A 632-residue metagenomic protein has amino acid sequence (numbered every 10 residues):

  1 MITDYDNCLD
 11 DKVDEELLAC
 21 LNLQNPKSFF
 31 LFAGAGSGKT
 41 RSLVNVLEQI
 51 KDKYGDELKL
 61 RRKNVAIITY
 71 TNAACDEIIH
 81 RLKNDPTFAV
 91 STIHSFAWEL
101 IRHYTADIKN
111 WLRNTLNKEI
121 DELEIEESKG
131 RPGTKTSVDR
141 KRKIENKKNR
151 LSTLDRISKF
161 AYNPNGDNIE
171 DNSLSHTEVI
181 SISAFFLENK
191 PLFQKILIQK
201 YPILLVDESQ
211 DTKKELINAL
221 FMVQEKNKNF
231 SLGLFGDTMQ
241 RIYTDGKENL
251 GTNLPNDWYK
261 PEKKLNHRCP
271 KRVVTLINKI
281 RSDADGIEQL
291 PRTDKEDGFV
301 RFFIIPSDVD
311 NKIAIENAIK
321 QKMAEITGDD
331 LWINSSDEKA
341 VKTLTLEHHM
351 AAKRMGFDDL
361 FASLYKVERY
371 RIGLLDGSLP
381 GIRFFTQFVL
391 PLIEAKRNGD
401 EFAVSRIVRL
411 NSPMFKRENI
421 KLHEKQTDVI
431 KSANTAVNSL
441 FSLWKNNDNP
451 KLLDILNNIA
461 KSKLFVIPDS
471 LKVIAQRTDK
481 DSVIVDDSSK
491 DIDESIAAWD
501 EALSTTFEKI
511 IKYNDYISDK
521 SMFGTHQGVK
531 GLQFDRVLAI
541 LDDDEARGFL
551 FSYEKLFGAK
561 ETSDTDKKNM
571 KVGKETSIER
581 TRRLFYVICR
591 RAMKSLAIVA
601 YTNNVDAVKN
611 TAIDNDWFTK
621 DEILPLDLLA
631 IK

Functional and structural regions predicted by a protein language model:
M1-K632: The feature marks helicase ATPase cores and/or their adjacent C-terminal helical subdomains in SF1/SF2/AAA+ helicases
